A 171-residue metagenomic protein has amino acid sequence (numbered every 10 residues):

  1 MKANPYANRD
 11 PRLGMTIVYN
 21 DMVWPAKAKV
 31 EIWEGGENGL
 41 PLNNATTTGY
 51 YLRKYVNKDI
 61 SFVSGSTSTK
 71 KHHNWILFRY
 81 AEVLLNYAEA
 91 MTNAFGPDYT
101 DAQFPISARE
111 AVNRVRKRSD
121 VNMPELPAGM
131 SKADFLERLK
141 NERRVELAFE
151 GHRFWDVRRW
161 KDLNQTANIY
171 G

Functional and structural regions predicted by a protein language model:
M1-G171: Acidic/polar-rich alpha-helix caps and helix-coil junctions
